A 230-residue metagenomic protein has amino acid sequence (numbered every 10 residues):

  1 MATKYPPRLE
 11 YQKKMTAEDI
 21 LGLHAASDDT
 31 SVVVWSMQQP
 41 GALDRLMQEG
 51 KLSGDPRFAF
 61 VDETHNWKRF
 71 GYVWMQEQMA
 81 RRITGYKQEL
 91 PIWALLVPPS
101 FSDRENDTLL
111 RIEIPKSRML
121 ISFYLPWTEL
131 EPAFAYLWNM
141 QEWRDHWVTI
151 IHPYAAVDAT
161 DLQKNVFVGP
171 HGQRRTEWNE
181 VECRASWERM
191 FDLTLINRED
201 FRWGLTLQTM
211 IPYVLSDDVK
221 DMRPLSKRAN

Functional and structural regions predicted by a protein language model:
A2-V32, P40-N66, Q88-L90, S100-T108 (+1 more regions): Conserved NAD+-utilizing ADP-ribose enzyme module
H65-F101: Short, intrinsically disordered low-complexity segments
